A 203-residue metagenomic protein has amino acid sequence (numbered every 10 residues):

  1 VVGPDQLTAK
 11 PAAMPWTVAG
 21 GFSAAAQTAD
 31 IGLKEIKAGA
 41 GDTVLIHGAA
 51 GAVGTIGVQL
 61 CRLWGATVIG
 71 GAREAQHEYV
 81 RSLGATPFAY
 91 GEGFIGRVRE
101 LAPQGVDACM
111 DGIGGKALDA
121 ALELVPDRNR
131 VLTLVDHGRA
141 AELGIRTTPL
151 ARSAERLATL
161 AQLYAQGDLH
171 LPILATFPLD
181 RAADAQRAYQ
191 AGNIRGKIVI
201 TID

Functional and structural regions predicted by a protein language model:
V1-D203: Terminal helix/beta-alpha structural elements that buttress the NAD(P)+-binding lobe
